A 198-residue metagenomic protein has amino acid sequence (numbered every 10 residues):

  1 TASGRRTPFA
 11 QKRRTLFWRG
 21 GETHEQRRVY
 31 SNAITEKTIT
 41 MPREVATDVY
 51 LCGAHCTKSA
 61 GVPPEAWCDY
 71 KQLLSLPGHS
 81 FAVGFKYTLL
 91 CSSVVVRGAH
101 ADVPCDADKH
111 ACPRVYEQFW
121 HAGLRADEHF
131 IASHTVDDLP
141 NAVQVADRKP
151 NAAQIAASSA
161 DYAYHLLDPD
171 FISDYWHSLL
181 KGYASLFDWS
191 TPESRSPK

Functional and structural regions predicted by a protein language model:
T1-P63: Phosphate-/polyanion-interacting regions in eukaryotic proteins
G61, E65-K198: Catalytic binding pocket for nucleotide-activated donors in carbohydrate/polymer assembly enzymes
